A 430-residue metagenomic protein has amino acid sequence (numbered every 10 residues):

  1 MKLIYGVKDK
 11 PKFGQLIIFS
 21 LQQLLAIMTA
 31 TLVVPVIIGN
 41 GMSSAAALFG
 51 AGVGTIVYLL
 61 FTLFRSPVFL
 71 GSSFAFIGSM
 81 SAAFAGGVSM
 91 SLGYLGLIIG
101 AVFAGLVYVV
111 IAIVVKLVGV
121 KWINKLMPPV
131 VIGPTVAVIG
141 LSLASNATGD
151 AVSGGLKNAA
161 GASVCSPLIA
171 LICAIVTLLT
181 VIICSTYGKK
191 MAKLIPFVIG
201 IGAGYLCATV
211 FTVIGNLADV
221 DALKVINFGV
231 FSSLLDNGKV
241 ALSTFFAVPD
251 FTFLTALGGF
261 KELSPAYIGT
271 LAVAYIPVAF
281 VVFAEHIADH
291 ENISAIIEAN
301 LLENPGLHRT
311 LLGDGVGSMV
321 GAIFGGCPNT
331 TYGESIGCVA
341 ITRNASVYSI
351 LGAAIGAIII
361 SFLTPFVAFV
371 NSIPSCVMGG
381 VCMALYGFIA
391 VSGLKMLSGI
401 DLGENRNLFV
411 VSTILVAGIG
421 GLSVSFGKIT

Functional and structural regions predicted by a protein language model:
I4, G54-S66, V109-I123, L179-K190 (+3 more regions): C-terminal ends of transmembrane helices
K8-F13, I37-V57, A274-V347: Membrane-embedded helical hairpins/re-entrant loop segments and their flanking transmembrane helices within multi-pass
Q15-A174, F362-F366, S372, C376 (+4 more regions): Early transmembrane hairpin of solute transport permeases
N40-S43, S166, L179-F253, V273-A288 (+2 more regions): Flexible hinge motifs at transmembrane-helix junctions and intramembrane kinks/re-entrant loops in multi-pass membrane
A45-A46, P129-V131, L168-I172, L263-L271 (+3 more regions): Membrane-interfacial loop-to-helix junctions in multi-pass transporters
S81-G87, S185, S335-I350, G356-S361: Interfacial segments of multi-pass membrane proteins
G149-S163, N216-F228, F260, F366-S372 (+1 more regions): Membrane-interface helix termini and inter-helical loops of multi-pass transporters
Y187-G202, F253-Y275, A288-L312: Hydrophobic, small-residue-rich membrane helices and short re-entrant helix-turn-helix hairpins that build
